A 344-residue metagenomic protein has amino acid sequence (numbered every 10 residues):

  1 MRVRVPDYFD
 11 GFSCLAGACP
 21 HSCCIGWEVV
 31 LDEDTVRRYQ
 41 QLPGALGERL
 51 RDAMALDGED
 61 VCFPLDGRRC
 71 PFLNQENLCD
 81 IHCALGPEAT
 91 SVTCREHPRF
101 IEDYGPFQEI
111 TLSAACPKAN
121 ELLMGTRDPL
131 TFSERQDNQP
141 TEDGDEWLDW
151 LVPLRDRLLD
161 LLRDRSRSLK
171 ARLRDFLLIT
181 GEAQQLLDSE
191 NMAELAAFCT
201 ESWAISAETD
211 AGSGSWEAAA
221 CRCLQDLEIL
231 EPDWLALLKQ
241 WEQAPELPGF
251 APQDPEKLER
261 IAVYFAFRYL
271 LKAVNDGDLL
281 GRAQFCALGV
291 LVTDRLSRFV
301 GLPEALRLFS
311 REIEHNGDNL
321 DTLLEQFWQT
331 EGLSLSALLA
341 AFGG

Functional and structural regions predicted by a protein language model:
M1-R4: Short, Gly/Pro- and small/polar-rich lid/capping loops
F9-G58: Polybasic, low-complexity association/targeting segments
G11-A18, D128-S133, E259-A266: Short, compositionally biased low-complexity segments
G11-V29, P64-F100, S113-E121: Local cysteine-cluster metal-coordination motifs and their immediate loop/turn environment, predominantly Fe-S cluster
C14, A84, G144, L148 (+1 more regions): Short, charged/polar micro-motifs that form catalytic or ligand-binding hotspots
C62-P64, C286-A287: A short catalytic or substrate-binding loop motif that flags glycine-/basic-rich loops and adjacent residues that bind
N77, L85-D175: Internal, well-ordered alpha/beta segment that forms a basic, Gly-enriched binding/recognition surface
S166-G344: Hydrophobic, aromatic-lined core segments that form the binding pocket/scaffold for planar heteroaromatic ligands
